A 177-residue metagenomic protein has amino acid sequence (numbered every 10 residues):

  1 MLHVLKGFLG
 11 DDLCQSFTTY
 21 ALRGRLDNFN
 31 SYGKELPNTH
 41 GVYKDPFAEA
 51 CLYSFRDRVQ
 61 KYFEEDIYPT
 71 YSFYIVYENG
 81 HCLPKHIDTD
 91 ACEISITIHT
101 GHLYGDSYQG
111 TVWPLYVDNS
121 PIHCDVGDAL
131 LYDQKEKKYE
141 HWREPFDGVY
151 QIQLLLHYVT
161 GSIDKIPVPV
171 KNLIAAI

Functional and structural regions predicted by a protein language model:
M1-F63: Non-heme Fe(II)/2-oxoglutarate
S54-R58, F73, S95: Generic beta-strand or strand-like secondary-structure segments
E64-F73: A short coil-to-beta-strand element that immediately follows conserved catalytic motifs
F73-I75, G80, P145: Short, solvent-exposed loop/turn elements at beta->coil junctions and helix N-caps that rim active or binding pockets
E78-K135, Y150-L154, V159-L173: Catalytic core of non-heme Fe(II) oxygenases with the double-stranded beta-helix
K138-P145: Short, Lys/Arg- and Gly-enriched loop/turn segments at beta-strand edges
